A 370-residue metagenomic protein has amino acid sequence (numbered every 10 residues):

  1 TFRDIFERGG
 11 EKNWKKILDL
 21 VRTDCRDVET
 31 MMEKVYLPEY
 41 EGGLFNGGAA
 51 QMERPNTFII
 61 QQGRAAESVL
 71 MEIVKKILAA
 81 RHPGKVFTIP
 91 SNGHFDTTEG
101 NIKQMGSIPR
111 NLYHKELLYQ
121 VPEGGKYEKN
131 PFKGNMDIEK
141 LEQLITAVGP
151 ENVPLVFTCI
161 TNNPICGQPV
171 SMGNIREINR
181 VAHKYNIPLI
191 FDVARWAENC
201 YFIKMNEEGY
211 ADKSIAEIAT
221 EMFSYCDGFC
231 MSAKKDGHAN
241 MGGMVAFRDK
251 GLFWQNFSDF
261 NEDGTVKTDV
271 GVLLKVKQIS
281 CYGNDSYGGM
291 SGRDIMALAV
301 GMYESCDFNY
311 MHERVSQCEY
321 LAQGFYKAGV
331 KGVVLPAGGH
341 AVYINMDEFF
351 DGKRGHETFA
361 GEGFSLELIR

Functional and structural regions predicted by a protein language model:
T1-D27: A structural motif shared across PLP-dependent enzymes of the aminotransferase-like
T1-F2, D137, N345: Helix N-cap / beta->alpha transition motif
R8, Y36-G42, L368-R370: Short, intrinsically disordered, charge-balanced linker/junction segments flanking boundaries in proteins
D19-V330, F359-E362: Conserved PLP-enzyme active-site core in the AAT-like
G332-R370: Conserved PLP-binding catalytic core of the aspartate aminotransferase-like
